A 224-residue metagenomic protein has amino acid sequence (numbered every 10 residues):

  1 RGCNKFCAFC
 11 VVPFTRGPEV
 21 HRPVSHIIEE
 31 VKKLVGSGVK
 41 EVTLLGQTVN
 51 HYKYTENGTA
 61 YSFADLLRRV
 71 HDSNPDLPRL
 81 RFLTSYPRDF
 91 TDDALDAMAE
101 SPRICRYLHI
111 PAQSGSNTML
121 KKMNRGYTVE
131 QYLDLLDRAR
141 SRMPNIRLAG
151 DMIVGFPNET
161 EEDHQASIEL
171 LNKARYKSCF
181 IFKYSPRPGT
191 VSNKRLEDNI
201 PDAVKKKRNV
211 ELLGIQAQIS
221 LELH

Functional and structural regions predicted by a protein language model:
R1-A8, K32-G36, K40-T43: N-terminal pre-triad scaffold of radical SAM enzymes
R1-S25: Canonical Radical SAM [4Fe-4S] cluster-binding loop centered on the CxxxCxxC motif and its immediate flanking residues
G2-N4, Q113-G115, P186-R187: Short connector loops/turns at beta-strand edges and beta->alpha or beta->beta junctions
T15, Q47, Y184: Short, ordered loop/turn segments at secondary-structure junctions
G36-E161: Conserved SAM/AdoMet-binding glycine-rich loop
R106, T118-H224: A structural motif corresponding to the C-terminal lobe/cap of the Radical SAM core domain
